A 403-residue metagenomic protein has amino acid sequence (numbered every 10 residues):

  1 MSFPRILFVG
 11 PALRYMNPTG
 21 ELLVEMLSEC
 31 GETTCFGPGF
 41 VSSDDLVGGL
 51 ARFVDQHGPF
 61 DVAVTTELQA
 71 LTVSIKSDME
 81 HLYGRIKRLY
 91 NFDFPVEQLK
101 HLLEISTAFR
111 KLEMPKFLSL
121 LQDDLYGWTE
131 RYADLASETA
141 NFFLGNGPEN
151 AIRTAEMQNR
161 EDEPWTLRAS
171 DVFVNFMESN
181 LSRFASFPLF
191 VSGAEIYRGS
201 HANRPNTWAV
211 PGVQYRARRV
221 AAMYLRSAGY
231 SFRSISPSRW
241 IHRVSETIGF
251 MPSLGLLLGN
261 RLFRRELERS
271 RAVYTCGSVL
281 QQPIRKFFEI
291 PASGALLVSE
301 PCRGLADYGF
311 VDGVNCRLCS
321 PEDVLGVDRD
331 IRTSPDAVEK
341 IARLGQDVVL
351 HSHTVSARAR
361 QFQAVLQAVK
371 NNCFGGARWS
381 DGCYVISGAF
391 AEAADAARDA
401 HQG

Functional and structural regions predicted by a protein language model:
S2-R52, H57-F60, T65-F288, L296-G309 (+2 more regions): Nucleotide-sugar donor-binding catalytic core of glycosyltransferases
L22, G49, E104, G326 (+3 more regions): Alpha-helical elements of Rossmann-like donor-binding domains used by nucleotide-donor carbohydrate transfer enzymes
P252-G255, V279, C316, S334 (+1 more regions): Generic anion/oxyanion-binding catalytic loop in active/binding sites
R285, C319-E322, H353: Residue-level signal for the nucleotide or nucleotide-sugar donor/cofactor binding architecture
E289, D323, L344: Ca2+-coordinating acidic residues in Ca2+-binding motifs
D307-D328, A337-K340: Change "using UDP/GDP/dTDP sugars" to "using nucleotide sugars
T333-L366, K370-F374: A charged, aromatic-enriched C-terminal amphipathic alpha-helix characteristic of glycosyltransferases across folds
